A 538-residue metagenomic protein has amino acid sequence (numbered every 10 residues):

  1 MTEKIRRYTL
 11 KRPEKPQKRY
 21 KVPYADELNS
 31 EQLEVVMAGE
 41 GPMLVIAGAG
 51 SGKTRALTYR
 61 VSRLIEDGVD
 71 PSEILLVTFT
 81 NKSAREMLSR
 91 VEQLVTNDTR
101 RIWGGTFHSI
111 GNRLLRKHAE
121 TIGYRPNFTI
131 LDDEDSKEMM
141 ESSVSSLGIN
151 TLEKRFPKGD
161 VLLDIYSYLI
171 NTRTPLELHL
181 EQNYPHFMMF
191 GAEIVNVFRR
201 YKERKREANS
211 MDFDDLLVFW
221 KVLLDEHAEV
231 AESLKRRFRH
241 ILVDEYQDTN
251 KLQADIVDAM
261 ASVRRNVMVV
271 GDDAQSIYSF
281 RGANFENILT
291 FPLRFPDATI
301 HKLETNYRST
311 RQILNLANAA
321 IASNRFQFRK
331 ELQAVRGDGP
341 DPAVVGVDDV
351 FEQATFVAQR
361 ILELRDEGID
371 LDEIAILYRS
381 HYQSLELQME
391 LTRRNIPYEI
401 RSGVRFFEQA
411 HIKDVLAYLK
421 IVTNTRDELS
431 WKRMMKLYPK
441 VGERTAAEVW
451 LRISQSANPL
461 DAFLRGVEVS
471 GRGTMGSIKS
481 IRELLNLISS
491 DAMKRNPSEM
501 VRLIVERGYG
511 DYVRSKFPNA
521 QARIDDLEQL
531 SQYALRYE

Functional and structural regions predicted by a protein language model:
M1-L131, K137, A208, A231-E232 (+2 more regions): P-loop NTPase Walker
T2-Y20, Y24-A25, R63, K251-V347: Conserved RecA-like helicase ATPase core segment that couples NTP binding/hydrolysis to strand translocation
K21, D26-M37, G41-V45, A56 (+6 more regions): Conserved helicase NTPase motor core
A49-L57, P71, P296-T299, E304-P397 (+1 more regions): Helicase P-loop NTPase motor core
T99-L114, D132, P397-A417: Conserved beta-strand -> loop -> alpha-helix junction used to position metal-binding or nucleic-acid-contacting
E134-K205: Coupling/switch/interface segments within P-loop NTPase motor domains and analogous charged loops in nucleic-acid
I170-L178, S210, R265, A320-L332 (+3 more regions): Proline-centered turn/helix-capping motifs that create local helix->coil transitions or kinks
N183, F187, D370, S384 (+4 more regions): Conserved helicase C-terminal RecA-like lobe
